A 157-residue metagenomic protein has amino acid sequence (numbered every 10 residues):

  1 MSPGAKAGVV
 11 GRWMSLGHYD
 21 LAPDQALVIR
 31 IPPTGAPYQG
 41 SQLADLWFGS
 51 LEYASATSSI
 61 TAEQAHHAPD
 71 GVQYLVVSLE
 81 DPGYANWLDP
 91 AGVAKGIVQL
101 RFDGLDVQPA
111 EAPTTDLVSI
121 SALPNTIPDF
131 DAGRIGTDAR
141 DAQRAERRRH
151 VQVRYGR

Functional and structural regions predicted by a protein language model:
M1-R157: A compositional/structural signature for long, glycine/proline-rich flexible linkers and loops on extracytoplasmic
